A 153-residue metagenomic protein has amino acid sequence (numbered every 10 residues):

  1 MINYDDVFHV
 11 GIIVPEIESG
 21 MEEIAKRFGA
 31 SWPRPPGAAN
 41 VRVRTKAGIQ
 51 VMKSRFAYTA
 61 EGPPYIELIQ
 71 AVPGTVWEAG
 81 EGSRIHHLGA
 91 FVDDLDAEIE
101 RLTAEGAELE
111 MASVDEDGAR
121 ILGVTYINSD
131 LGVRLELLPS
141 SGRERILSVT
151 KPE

Functional and structural regions predicted by a protein language model:
I2, I13-G62, A97-R120, V149-E153: Core segments of cupin and vicinal oxygen chelate
V7-P15, A57-P64, A79-L95, I127: Vicinal oxygen chelate
G37-T45, P73-W77, I85: A cross-kingdom feature marking solvent-exposed beta-strand/loop segments within repeated, beta-rich binding/scaffold
P63-A71: Ordered, amphipathic secondary-structure segments that act as subunit-interaction surfaces in large macromolecular
G74, S83-L88, D96-A107: Short, solvent-exposed interaction modules
W77-S83, I146-T150: A short, polar/proline- and glycine-enriched secondary-structure boundary/capping micro-motif
G118-D130: Short, active-site-adjacent segments that bind or coordinate small-molecule cofactors and metal centers
L138-E153: Acidic/histidine-enriched, glycine/proline-rich intrinsically disordered or flexible terminal extensions
